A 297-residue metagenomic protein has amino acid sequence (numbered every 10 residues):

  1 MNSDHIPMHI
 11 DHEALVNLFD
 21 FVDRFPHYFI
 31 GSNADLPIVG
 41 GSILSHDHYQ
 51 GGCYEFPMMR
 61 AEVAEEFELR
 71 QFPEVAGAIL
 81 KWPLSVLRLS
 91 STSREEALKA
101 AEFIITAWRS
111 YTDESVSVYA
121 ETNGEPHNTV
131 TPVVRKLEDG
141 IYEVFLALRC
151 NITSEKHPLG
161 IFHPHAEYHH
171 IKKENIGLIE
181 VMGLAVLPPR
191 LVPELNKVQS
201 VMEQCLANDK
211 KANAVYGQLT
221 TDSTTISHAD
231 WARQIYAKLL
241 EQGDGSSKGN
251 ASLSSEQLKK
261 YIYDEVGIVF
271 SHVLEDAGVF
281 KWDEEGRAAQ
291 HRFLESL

Functional and structural regions predicted by a protein language model:
M1-A34, E55, A76, L80-N213: Catalytic residues for metal-mediated phosphoryl-transfer on nucleic acids/nucleotides
P7-M8, P37-S42, R60: Short, well-ordered, mixed-charge alpha-helical segments that flank or form enzyme active sites
V39-F56, F145: Histidine-centered divalent-metal-coordination microenvironment in nucleic-acid enzymes
V39-I43, K99, L294-S296: Short, solvent-exposed polar/charged micro-motifs at secondary-structure junctions
I43, E62, S91-S93: Solvent-exposed, flexible loop/coil residues
D47-Y49, V63, L69, L80-P83: Cation-handling catalytic/transport regions enriched in His/Asp/Glu
G52-P73: Helical (often loop-to-helix) elements that flank the catalytic cores of nucleotide-handling enzymes
G140-L297: Sequence termini and other peripheral, non-core segments
